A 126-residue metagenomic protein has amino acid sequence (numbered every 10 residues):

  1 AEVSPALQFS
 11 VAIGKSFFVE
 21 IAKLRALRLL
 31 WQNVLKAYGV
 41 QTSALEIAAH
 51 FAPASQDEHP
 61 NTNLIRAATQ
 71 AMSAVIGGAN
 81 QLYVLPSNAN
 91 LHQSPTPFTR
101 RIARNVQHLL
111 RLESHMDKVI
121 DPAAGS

Functional and structural regions predicted by a protein language model:
A1-A74, S87-Q107: Helix-rich catalytic cores of soluble enzyme domains
G77: Metal- or metallocofactor-binding catalytic centers and their adjacent structured scaffolds across diverse enzyme
N80-S126: Active-site or pore-adjacent capping/gating segments
